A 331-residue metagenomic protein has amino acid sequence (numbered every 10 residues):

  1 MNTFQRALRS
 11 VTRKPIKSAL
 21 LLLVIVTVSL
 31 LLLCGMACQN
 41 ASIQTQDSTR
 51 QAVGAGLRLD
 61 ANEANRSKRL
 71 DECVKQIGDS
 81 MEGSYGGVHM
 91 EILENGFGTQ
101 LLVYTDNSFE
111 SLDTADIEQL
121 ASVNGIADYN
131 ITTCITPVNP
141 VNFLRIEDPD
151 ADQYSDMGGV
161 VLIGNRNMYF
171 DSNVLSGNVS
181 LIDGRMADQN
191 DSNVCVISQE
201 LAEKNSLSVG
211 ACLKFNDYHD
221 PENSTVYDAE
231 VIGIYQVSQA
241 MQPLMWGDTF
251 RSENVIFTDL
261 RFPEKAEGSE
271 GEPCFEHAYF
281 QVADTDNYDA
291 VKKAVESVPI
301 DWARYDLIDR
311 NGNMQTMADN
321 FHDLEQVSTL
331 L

Functional and structural regions predicted by a protein language model:
M1-A37, I43, D47-S48: N-terminal Sec/SRP start-transfer signal
I16, V255-T258, D323-Q326: Short, low-complexity patches enriched in S/T/P/G
S42, A303, E325: Flexible, D/E/H-enriched segments
S42, L112, H322: Short, glycine/acidic-rich beta->alpha junctions
D47-D319: Basic-flanked hydrophobic alpha-helices used for secretion and membrane insertion
D319-L331: N-terminal membrane-entry
